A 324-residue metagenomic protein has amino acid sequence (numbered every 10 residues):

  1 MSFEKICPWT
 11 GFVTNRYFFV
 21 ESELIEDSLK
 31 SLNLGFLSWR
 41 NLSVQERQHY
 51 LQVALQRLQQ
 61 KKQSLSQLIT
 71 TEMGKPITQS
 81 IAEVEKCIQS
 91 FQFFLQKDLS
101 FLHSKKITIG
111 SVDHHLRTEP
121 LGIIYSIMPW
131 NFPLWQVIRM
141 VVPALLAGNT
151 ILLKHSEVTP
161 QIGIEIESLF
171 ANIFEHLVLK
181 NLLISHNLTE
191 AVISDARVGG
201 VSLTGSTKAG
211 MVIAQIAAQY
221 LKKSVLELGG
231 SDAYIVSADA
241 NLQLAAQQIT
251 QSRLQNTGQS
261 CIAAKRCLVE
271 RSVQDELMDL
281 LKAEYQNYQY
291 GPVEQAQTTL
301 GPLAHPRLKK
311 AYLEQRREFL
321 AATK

Functional and structural regions predicted by a protein language model:
M1-V112, N287: N-terminal Rossmann-like NAD(P)+-binding subdomain of aldehyde/semialdehyde dehydrogenases
I6, G205, V269: A conserved hydrophobic position in a structured secondary element of the catalytic/binding core that shapes
G11, R47, I69, F91 (+7 more regions): Residue-level signal for inorganic ion chemistry
I25, L29, L51, S66 (+9 more regions): A general structural signal for well-ordered alpha-helical segments in protein cores
F36, R40, L55-K62, S66 (+13 more regions): Structural signal for hydrophobic packing residues in well-ordered secondary-structure cores of soluble enzyme domains
Q48-Q52, I81-E85, Q89, I164 (+4 more regions): An alpha-helix initiation/capping motif
K106-L244: Rossmann-like NAD(P) dinucleotide-binding subdomain of oxidoreductase/dehydrogenase enzymes
K208-K324: ALDH superfamily catalytic-core signature
